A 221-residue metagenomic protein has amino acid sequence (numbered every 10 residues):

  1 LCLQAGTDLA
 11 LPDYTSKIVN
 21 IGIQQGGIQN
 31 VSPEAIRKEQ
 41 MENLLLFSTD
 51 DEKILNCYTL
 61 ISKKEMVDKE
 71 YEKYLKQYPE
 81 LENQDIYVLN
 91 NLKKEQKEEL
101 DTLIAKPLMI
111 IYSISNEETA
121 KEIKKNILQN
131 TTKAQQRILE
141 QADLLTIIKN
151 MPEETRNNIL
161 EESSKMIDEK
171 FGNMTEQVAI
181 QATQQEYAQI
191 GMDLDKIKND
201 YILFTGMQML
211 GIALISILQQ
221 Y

Functional and structural regions predicted by a protein language model:
L1-D8, N30-Y221: Transmembrane-helix motif of ABC transporter permease domains
L1-I21: Short, strongly hydrophobic transmembrane alpha-helices
I23-V31: Short extramembrane helix-to-coil loop segments that connect adjacent transmembrane helices in Major
